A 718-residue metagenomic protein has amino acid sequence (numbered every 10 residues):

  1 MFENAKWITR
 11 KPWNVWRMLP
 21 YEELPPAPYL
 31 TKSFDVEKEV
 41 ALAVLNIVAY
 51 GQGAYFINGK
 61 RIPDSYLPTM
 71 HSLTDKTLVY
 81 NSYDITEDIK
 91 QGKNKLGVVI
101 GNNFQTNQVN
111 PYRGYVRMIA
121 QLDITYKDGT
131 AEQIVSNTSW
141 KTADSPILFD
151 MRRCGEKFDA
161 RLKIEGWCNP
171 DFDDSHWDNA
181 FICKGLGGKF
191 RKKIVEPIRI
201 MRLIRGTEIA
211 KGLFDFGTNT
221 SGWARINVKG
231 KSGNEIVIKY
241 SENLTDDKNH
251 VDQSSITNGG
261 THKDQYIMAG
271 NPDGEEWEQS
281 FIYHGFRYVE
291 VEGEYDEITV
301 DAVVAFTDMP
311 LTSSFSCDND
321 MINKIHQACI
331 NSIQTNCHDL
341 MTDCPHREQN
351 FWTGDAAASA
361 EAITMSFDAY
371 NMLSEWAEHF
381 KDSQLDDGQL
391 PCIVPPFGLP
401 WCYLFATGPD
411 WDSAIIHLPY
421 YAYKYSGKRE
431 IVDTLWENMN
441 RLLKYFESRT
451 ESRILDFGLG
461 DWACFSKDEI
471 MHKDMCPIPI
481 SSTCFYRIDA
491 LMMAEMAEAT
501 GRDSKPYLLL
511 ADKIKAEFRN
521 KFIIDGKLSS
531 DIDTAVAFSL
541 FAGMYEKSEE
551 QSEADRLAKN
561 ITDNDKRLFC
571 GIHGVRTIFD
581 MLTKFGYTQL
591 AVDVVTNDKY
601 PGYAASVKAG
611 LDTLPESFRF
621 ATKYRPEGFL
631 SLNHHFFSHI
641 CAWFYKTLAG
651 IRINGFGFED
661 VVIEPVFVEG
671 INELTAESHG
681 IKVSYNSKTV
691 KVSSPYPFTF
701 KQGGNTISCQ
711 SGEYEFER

Functional and structural regions predicted by a protein language model:
M1-H346, G354-D355, N371-W376, D387 (+6 more regions): Extracellular/oxidizing-compartment recognition motifs
V44-I47, W223-E242, G354-Q384, P419-R429 (+3 more regions): Alpha-helical support elements that line or immediately flank enzyme active sites and cofactor-binding pockets
Q52, I119, V135-T138, A143 (+7 more regions): Active-site acid/base region of carbohydrate-active enzymes
P63-D75, D246-T261, Y370-E469, K599-T622: Helix-terminus loop motifs that line ligand-binding clefts
S65, I488-A499: Conserved, charged catalytic cores of large soluble enzymes
Y115-R117, Q121-D123, V135-G166, K193-I194 (+3 more regions): Non-catalytic C-terminal accessory modules of carbohydrate-active enzymes
K157-D159, E348-F351, S366, A414-I416 (+5 more regions): C-terminal capping/lid segments that line or modulate ligand- or cofactor-binding pockets
R225, G230-D247, V304, S316 (+11 more regions): Acidic, mature catalytic/reactive cores of soluble proteins
